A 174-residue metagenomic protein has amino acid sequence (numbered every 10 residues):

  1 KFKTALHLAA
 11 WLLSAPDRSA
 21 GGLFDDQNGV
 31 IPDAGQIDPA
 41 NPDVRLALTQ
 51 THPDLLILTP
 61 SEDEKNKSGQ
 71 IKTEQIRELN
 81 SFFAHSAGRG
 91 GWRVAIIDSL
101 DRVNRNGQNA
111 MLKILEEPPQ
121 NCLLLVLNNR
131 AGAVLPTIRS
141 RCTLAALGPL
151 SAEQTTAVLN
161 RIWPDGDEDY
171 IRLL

Functional and structural regions predicted by a protein language model:
K1-L46, Q120-C122, N129-L174: Charged, glycine-rich active-site and insertion segments that engage polyanionic ligands
K1-N106: Clamp-loader machinery-focused feature within the broader ASCE/P-loop NTPase space
T49-Q50, S99-N109, E116, N129 (+1 more regions): N-terminal functional module detector in eukaryotic proteins
T51-D54, G90-W92, P119-C122, S140-T143: Short glycine-/polar-rich loops that comprise or flank the Walker A/P-loop and associated switch/sensor motifs
L58-S61, L127, L150: Generic beta-structure capping elements
A84, N109-L125: Conserved catalytic/switch belt of AAA+ P-loop NTPases
A95, L125-L127: Conserved D-loop beta-strand region of ABC ATPase nucleotide-binding domains
